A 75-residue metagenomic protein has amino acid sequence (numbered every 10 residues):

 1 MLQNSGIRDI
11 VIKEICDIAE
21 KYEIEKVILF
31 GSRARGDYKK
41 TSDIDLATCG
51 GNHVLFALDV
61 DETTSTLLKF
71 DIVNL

Functional and structural regions predicted by a protein language model:
M1-V27: Helical scaffold of the NTase/Pol beta-like nucleotidyltransferase catalytic core
L2-Q3, R8-V11, T48-L75: Metal-dependent nucleotidyltransferase catalytic core
D17-I18, A34-D37, V60-T63: Short, flexible, glycine/charge-rich loop motifs used to bind or transfer phosphoryl groups or to couple energy/partner
Y22, K39-D43, S65-L67: Short connector loops at helix/strand junctions that flank enzyme active sites, especially segments positioning acidic
I24, F30-S32, F56: Short amphipathic beta-strand starts and helix->beta connectors
K26, K39-T41, D61, D71: Residue-level signal for functionally critical sites in structured catalytic/ligand-binding pockets
G31, G36-H53: Catalytic metal-binding acidic patch
